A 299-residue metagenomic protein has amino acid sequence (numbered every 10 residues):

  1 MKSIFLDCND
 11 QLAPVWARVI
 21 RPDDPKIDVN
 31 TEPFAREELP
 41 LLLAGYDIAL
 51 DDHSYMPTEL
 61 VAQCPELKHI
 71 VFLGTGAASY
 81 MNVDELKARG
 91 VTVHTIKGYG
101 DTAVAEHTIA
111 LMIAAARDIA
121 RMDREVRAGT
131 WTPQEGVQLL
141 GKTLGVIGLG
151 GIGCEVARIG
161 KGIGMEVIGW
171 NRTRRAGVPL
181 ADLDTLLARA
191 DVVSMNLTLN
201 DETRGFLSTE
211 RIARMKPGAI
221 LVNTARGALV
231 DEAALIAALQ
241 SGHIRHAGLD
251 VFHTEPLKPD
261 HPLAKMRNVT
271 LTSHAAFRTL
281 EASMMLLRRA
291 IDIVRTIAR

Functional and structural regions predicted by a protein language model:
M1-I48: N-terminal glycine-/charge-rich "phosphate-binding" loop or analogous flexible N-terminal tail
F5-L6, F72, L144-V146: Hydrophobic Val/Ile/Leu positions in short beta-strands of Rossmann-like dinucleotide-binding domains
D7-C8, V15-W16, K87, T92-H107 (+2 more regions): C-terminal helix-to-coil terminal segments
L41-I48, P65-L67, A188-V193, K216-A219: Short acidic/histidine-rich motifs immediately flanking catalytic phosphotransfer sites in two-component signaling
D47-D123, V137: Phosphate/diphosphate ligand-binding glycine-rich loop within oxidoreductases
Y55-L60, R172-P262: Rossmann-like adenosine-cofactor binding region
L67, L140-T143, T209, G218: Phosphate-coordination loops involved in phosphoryl transfer and adenosine-cofactor binding
R121-E155, G177-A181: Glycine-rich NAD(P)-binding loop of Rossmann-like domains
